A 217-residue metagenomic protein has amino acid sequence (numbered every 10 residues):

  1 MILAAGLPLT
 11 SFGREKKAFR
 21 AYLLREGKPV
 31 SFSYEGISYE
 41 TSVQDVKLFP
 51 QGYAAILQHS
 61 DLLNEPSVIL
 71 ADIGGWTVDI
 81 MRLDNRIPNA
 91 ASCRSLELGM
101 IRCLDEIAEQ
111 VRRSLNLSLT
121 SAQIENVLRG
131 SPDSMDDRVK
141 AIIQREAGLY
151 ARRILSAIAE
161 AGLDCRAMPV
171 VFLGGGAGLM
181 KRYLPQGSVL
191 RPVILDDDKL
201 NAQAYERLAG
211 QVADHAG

Functional and structural regions predicted by a protein language model:
M1-V68, P88-R102, A122-G217: Nucleotide/phosphate-binding catalytic cleft detector across ATP-hydrolyzing and phosphate-transferring enzymes
A71-G75: Active-site-proximal alpha-helical scaffolds that flank and shape metal-associated catalytic sites
W76-T77, E97: Short, catalytically relevant binding-site loops at active-site mouths
V78-R82: Short beta-strand scaffold segments in enzyme catalytic cores
D84-R86: Short loop/turn segments that connect beta-strands within beta-propeller blades
V111-S114: Acidic, metal/cofactor-coordinating or nucleic-acid-engaging core segments within structured domains
L117-S121: Short, structured loop/turn "capping" segments at alpha-beta junctions
